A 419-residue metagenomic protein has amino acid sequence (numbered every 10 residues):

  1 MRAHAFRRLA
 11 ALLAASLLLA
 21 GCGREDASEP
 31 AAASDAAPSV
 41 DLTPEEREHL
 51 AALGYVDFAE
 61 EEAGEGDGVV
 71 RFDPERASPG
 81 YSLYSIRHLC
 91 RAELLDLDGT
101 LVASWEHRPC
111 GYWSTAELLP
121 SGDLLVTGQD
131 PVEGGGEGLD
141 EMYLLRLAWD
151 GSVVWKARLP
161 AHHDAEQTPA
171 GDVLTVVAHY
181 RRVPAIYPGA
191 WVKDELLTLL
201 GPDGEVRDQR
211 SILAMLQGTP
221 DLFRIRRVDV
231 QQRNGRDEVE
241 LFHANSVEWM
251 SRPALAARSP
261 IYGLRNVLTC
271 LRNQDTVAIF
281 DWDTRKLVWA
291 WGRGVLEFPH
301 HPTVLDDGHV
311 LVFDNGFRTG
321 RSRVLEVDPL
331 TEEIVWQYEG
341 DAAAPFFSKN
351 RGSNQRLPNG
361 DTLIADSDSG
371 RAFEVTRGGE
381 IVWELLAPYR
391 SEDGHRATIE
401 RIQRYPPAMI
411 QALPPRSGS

Functional and structural regions predicted by a protein language model:
R2-A10: Bacterial N-terminal signal peptides that target proteins for export
L9-L17: Gram-negative bacterial Sec-dependent N-terminal signal peptides
L19-G21: C-terminal motif of bacterial Sec signal peptides marking the signal peptidase cleavage site
G23-S419: Histidine-/acidic-rich catalytic cores in large beta-rich domains
